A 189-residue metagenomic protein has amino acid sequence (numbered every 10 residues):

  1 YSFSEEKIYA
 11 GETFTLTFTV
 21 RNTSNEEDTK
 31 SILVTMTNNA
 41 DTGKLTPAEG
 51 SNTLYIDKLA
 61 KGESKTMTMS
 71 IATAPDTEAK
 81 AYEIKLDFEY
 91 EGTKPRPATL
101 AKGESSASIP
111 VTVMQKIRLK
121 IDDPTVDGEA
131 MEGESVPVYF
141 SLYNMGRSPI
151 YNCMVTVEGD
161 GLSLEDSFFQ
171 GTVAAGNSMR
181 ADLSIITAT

Functional and structural regions predicted by a protein language model:
Y1-S2, I117-P124, L164: Proline-enriched interdomain boundary motifs that mark the N-terminal boundary and often initiate the first structured
S2-I8, D123-A130, Q170-G171: Short beta-strand segments of immunoglobulin-like
A10-N25, E129-S148: Short beta-strand elements of extracellular/lumenal beta-sandwich folds
E26-S31, A81, R147-N152: Short acidic/proline- and small/hydrophobic-mixed sequence motifs that coincide with surface turns and coil-to-beta
T37-N38, I84-A98: Enriched for extracellular/lumenal, surface-exposed ectodomains of secreted and cell-surface proteins
A40-L54, E158-F168, N177: Short beta-strand and strand-turn-strand segments in soluble, beta-rich domains
D41-L45, S108-K120: Proline/serine/threonine-rich low-complexity linkers at boundaries of modular beta-sandwich domains
A72-A79, I186-T189: Short, surface-exposed loop/turn segments at beta-strand-coil junctions that are enriched for proline with nearby
